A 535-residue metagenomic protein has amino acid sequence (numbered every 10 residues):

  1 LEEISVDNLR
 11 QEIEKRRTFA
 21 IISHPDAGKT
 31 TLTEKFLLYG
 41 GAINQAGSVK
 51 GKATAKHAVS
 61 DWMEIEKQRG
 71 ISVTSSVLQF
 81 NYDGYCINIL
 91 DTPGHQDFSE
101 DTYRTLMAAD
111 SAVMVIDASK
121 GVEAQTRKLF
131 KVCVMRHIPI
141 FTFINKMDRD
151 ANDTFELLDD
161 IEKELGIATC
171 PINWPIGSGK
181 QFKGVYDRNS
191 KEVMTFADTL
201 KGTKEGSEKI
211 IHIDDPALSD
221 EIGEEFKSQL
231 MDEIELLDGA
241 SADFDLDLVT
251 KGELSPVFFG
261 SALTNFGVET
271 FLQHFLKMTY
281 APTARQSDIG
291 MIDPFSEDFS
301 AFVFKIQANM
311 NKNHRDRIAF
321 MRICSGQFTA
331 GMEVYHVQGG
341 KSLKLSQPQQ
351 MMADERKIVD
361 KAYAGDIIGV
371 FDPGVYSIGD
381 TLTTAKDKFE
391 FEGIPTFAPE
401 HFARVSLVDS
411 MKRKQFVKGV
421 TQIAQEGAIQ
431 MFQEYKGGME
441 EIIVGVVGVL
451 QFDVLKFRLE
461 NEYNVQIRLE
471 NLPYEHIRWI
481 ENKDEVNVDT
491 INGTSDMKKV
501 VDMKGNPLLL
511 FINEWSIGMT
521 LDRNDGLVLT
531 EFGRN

Functional and structural regions predicted by a protein language model:
L1-N535: Structural and coupling elements of P-loop NTPases
